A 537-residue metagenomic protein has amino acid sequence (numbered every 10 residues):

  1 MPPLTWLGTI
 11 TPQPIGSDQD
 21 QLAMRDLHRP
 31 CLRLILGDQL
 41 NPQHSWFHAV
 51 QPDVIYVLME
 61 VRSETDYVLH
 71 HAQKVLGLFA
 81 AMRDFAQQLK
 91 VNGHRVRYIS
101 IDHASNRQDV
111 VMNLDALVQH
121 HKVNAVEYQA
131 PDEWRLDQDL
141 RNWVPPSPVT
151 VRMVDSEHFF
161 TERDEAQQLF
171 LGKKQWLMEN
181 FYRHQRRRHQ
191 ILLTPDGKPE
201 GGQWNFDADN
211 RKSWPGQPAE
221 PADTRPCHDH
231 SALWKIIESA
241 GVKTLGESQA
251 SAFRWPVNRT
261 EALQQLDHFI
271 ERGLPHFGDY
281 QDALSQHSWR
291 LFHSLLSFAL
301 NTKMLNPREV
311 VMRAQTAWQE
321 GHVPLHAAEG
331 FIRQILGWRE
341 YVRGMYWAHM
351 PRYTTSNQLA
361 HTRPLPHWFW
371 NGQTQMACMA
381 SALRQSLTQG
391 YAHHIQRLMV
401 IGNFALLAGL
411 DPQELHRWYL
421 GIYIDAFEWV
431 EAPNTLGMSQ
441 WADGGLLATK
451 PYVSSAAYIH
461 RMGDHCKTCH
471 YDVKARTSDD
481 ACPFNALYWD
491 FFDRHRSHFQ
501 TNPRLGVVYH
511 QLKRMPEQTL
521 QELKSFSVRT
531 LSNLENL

Functional and structural regions predicted by a protein language model:
L4-I101: N-terminal beta-strand-loop-alpha-helix module at the start of alpha/beta ligand-binding or catalytic domains
L34-D38, M59-E60, I99-I101, Y128-P131 (+4 more regions): Short His-Asn-centered micro-motif
L36, Q264, A283, H287-L537: C-terminal catalytic domain of photolyase/cryptochrome flavoproteins, centering on the FAD-binding pocket
Q39-N41, S105, A130-Q138, L406: Gly/Ser/Thr-rich loops at beta-strand to alpha-helix junctions that form or flank small-molecule/cofactor-binding
Q43-F47, V68-H70, Q108-V111, L136-N142 (+2 more regions): A short acidic (Asp/Glu
E64, R188-A299, D480-N485, S497-L537: A eukaryotic "domain-start" boundary segment
H94, I101-H103, A116-H120, A125-V126 (+1 more regions): A structural signal for the main folded, soluble domain(s) of proteins
D109-W255, L436: Beta-rich, aromatic/charged-enriched effector core domains that present basic-aromatic interfaces for binding
